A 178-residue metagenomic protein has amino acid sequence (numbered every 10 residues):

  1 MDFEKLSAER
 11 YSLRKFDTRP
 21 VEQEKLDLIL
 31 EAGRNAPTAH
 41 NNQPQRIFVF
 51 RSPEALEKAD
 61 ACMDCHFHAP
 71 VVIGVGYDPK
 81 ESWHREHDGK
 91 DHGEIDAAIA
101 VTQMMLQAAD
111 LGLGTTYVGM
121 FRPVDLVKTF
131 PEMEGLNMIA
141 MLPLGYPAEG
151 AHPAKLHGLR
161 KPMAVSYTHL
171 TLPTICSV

Functional and structural regions predicted by a protein language model:
E4-R19: Generic N-terminal amphipathic, Lys/Arg-enriched alpha-helix
K25-E31, N35-A100: Glycine/small-residue-rich phosphate/adenosyl-binding loop
G33, I73, D88-T129, L142: Small-aliphatic-rich amphipathic alpha-helix that forms the alpha element of a beta-alpha
P37, I139-A140, P173: Short, proline-centered helix/strand-breaking motifs
Y77, M120, Y146: Short secondary-structure boundary segments
E132-H152: A glycine-rich helix N-cap at a beta->alpha junction
T168-T174: Conserved small/polar residues in nucleotide/adenosyl-binding loops
